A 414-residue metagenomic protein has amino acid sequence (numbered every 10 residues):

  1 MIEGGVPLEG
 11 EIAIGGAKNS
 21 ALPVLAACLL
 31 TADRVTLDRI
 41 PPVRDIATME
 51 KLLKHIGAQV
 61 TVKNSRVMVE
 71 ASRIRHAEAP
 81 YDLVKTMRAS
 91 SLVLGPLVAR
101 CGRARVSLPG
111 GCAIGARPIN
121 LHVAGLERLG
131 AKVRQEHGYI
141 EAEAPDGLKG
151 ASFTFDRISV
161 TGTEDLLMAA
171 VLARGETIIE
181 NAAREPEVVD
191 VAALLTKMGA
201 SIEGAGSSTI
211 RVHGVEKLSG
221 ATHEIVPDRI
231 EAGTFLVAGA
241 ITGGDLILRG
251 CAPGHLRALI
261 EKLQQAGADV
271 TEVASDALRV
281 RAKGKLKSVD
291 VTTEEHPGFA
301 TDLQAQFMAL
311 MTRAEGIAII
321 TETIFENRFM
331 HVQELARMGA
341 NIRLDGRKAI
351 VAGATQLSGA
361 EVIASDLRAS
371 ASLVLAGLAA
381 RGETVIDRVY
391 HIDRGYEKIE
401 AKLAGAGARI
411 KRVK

Functional and structural regions predicted by a protein language model:
M1-K414: Short, structured segments at the rim of ligand-binding sites
